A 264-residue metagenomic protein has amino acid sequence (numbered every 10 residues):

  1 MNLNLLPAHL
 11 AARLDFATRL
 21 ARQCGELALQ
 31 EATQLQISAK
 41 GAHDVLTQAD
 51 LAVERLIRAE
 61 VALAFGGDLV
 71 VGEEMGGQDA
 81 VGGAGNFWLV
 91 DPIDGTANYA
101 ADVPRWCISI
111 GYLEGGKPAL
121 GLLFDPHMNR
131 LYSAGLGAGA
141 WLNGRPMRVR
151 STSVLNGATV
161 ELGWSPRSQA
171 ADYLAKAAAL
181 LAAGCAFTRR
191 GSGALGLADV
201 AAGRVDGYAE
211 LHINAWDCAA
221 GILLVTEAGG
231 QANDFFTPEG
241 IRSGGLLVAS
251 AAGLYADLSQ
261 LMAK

Functional and structural regions predicted by a protein language model:
M1-I93, Q260: N-terminal subdomain of lithium-sensitive/metallo-dependent phosphomonoesterases centered on the IMPase/IPPase/PAP
A17, A21-C24, G121, G221 (+1 more regions): Small-residue (primarily alanine) positions within well-ordered alpha-helices, especially packing/interaction faces
A28, D50, V61, T96 (+6 more regions): Residue-level signal for inorganic ion chemistry
L51, R55, E74, P92-G95 (+4 more regions): Generic detector of well-ordered alpha-helical packing
G82-W141: DPxDG-like acidic metal-binding loop motif
P118, P146-R148: Short, solvent-exposed loop/turn motifs
R148-K264: An extended, acidic
